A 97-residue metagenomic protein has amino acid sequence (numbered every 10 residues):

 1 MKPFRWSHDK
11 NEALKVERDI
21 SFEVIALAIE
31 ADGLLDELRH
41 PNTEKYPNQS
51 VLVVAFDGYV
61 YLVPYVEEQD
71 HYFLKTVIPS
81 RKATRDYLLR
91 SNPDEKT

Functional and structural regions predicted by a protein language model:
M1-T97: Ribonuclease/tRNase effector modules and their secretory precursors
